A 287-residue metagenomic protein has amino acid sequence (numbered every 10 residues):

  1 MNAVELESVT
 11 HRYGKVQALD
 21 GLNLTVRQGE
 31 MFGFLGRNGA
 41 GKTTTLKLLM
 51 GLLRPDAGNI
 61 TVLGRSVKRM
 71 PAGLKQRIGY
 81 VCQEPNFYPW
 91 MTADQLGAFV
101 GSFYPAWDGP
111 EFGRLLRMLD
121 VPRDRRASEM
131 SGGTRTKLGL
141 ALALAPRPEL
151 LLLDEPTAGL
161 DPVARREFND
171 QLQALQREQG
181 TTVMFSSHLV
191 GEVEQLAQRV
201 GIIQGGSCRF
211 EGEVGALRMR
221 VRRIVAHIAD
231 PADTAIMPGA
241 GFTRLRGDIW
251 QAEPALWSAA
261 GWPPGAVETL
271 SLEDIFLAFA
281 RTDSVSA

Functional and structural regions predicted by a protein language model:
R37-G41: Walker A (P-loop) phosphate-binding loop of ABC-type ATPase nucleotide-binding domains
M50: Helix-to-loop junction immediately C-terminal to a conserved catalytic motif
G58-R69, G73-L74: Conserved ABC transporter NBD signature motif
Q83-L138: ABC-family P-loop ATPase nucleotide-binding domains
L151-E155: Catalytic Walker B motif of ABC-type/P-loop ATPase nucleotide-binding domains
R166-A255: ABC transporter nucleotide-binding domain
